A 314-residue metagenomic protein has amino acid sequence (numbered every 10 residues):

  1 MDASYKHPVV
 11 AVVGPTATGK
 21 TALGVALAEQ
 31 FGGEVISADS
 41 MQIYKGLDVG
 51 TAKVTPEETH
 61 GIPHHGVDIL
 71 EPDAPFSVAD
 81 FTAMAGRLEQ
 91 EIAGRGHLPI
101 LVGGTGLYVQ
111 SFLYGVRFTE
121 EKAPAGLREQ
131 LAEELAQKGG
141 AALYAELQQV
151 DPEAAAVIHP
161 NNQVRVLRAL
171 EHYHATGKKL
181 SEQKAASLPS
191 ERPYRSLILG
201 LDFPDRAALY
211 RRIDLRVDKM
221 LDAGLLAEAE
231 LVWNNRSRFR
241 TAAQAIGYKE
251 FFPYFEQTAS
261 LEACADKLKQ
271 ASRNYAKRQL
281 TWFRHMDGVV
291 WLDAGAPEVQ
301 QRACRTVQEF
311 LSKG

Functional and structural regions predicted by a protein language model:
M1-G314: Phosphate/pyrophosphate-binding catalytic cores of soluble transferases and nucleic-acid-acting enzymes
